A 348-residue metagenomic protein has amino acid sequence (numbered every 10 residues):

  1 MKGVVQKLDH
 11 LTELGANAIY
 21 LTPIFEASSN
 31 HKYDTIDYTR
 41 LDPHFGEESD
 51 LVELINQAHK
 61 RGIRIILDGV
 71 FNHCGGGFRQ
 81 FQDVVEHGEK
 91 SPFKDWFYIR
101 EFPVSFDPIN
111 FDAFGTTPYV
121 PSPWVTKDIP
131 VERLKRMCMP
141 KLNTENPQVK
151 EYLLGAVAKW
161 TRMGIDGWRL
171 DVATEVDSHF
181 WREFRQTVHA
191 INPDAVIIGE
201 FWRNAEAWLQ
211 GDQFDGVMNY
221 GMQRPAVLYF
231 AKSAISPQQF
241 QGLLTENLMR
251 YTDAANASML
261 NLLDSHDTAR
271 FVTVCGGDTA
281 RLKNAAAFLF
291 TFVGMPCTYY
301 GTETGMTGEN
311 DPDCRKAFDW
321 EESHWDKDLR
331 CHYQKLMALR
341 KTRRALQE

Functional and structural regions predicted by a protein language model:
M1-H10, E145-T161, R281-A286: Short, acidic/polar
M1-K2, D34-E48, K135-K150, I165-E175 (+3 more regions): The substrate-binding groove and active-site-proximal loops of carbohydrate-active enzymes, especially glycoside
M1-L67, N72-C74, R79-V84, K90 (+5 more regions): N-terminal structural segment of carbohydrate-active enzymes
M1-Y20, V293, T298, T302-E348: Carbohydrate-interacting/catalytic domains
L11, L21, Y38, A58 (+9 more regions): Conserved, mostly hydrophobic/aromatic
T12-I19, H59-I66, G164-W168, N192-V196 (+1 more regions): Loop/turn elements at helix/coil->beta-strand transitions in domains of secreted/extracellular proteins
N30-D42, N72-W124, Q186, G211-G221 (+2 more regions): Aromatic- and acidic-residue-enriched segments that line the glycan-binding/catalytic groove of carbohydrate-active
I55-R61, H73, F81-E89, A156-A158 (+5 more regions): Active-site-proximal helices and loops of the catalytic beta/alpha 8
